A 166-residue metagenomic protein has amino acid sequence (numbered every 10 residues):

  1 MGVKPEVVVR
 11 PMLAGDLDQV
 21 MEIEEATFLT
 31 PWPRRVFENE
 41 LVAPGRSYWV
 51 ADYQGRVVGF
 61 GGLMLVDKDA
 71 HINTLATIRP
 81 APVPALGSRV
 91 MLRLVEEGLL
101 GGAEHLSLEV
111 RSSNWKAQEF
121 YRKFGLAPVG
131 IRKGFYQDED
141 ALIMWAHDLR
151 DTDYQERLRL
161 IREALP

Functional and structural regions predicted by a protein language model:
G2, P11-P82, S88-G101, H147-D151 (+1 more regions): Acetyl-CoA-dependent GNAT
V8-P11, V50, G134, I143: Conserved beta-strand positions that form and line the central face of beta-propeller blades
R46-S47, H105, R111, D140 (+1 more regions): Conserved catalytic core of the tyrosine transesterase superfamily
M91, N114-A117, G134-E139: Short glycine/proline-centered loop/turn elements that form peptide/ligand docking sites
G98-E109, R132: Conserved GNAT acetyl-CoA-binding A-motif
E109, R122, A127-I143, Q155 (+1 more regions): Conserved catalytic-core motifs of GNAT/GCN5-like acyltransferases
